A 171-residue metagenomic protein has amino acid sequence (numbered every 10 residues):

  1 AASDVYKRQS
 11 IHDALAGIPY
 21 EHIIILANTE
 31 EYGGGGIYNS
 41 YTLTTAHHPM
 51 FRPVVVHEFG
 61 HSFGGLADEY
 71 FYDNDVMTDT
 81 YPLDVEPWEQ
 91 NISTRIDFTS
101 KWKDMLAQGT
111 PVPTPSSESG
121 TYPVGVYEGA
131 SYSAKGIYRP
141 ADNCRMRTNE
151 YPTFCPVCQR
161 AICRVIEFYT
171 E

Functional and structural regions predicted by a protein language model:
A2-Y6: Short, small-residue-biased leader/transition segments that mark boundaries at the very start of proteins
D13-Y20, I25-T42: Catalytic zinc-binding patch centered on the HExxH motif and its immediate surroundings that defines zinc-dependent
E21, F51, F59, A141-N143: Extracellular structured ligand-interaction cores
T29-G34, P49-F51, E69-Y70, Y151-T153: Solvent-exposed loop/turn segments at secondary-structure junctions within structured extracellular/periplasmic domains
G35-N39, G65-L66, D73-D75: Short, solvent-exposed loop/turn and secondary-structure capping segments
G35-V56: Short pre-active-site segment immediately N-terminal to the catalytic Zn-binding motif
P53-E69: Active-site recognition of the HExxH zinc-binding catalytic motif
Y70-E171: Replace "(M1/M4/M9/M12/WLM)" with "(e.g., M1/M4/M8/M9/M12/M26/WLM)" and add "not limited to" to clarify scope
